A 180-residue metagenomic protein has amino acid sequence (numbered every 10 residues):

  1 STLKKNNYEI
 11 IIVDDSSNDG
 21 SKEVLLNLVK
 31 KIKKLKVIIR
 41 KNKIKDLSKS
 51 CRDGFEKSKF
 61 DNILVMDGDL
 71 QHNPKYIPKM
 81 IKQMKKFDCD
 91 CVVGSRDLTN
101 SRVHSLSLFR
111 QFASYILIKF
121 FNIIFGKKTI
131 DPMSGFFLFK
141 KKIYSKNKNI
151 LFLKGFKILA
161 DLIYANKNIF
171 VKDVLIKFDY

Functional and structural regions predicted by a protein language model:
S1-N7: Short, acidic, metal-binding catalytic loop of nucleotide-sugar glycosyltransferases
Y8-I11, K22-K57: Conserved donor nucleotide-binding strand/loop of the catalytic core
D14, I39-K41, S95, L175-K177: Residue-level recognition of beta-strand->loop/alpha-helix junctions
D14-E23, L70: A conserved acidic beta->alpha catalytic loop
K41-K57, N62, P74-F156: Acceptor/aglycone-binding surface of glycosyltransferases and processive sugar-polymer synthases
K128, I150-L153, I163-D179: Catalytic donor-sugar/metal-binding loop of nucleotide-sugar-dependent glycosyltransferases
